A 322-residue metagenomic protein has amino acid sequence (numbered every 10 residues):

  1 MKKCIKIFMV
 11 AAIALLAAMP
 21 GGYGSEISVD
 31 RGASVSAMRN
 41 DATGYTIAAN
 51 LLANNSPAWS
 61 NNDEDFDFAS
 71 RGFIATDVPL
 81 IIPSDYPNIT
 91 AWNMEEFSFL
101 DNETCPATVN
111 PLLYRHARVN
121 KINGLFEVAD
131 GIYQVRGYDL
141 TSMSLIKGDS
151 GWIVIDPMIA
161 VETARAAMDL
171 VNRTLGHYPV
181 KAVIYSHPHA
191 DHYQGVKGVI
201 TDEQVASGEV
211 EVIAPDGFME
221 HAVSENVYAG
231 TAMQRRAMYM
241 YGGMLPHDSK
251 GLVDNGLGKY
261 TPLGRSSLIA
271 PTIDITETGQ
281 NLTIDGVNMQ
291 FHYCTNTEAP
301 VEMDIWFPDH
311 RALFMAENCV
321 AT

Functional and structural regions predicted by a protein language model:
M1-F8: Bacterial N-terminal signal peptides that target proteins for export
M9-A18: Bacterial N-terminal signal peptides
E26-A117, K121-I122: N-terminal pre-domain segments of enzymes
R118-Y178, E302-N318: Conserved beta-strand hairpin/beta-sheet module of binuclear metal-dependent hydrolase folds, prominently
E127, E220-C294: Metallo-beta-lactamase
S150-G151, V161-I213: Active-site metal-binding motif and surrounding structural segment of the metallo-beta-lactamase
G151-W152, I159-V161, L263, S267-T272 (+1 more regions): Metallo-beta-lactamase
P188-Q194, M219-A222, E298-P300, V320-T322: Active-site environment of divalent metal-dependent phosphoester hydrolases
